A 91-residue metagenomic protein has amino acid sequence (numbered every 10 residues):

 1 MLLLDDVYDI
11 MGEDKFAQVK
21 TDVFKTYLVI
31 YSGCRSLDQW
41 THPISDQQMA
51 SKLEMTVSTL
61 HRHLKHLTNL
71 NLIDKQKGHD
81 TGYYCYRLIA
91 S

Functional and structural regions predicted by a protein language model:
M1-S51: Short recognition helix of helix-turn-helix/winged-helix DNA-binding domains
G33-A90: Winged helix-turn-helix DNA-binding recognition segment
